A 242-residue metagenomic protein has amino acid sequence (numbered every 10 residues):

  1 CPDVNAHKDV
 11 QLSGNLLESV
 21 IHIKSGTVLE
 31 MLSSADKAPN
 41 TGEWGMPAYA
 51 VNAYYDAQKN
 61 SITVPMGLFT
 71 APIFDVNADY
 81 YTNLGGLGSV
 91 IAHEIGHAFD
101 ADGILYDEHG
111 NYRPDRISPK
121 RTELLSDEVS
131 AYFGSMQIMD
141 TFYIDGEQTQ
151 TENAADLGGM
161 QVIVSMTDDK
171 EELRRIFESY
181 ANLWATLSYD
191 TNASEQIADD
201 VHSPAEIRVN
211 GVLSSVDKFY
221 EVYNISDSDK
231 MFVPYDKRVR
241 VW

Functional and structural regions predicted by a protein language model:
C1-W242: Intrinsically disordered, low-complexity linker/terminal regions across diverse proteins
